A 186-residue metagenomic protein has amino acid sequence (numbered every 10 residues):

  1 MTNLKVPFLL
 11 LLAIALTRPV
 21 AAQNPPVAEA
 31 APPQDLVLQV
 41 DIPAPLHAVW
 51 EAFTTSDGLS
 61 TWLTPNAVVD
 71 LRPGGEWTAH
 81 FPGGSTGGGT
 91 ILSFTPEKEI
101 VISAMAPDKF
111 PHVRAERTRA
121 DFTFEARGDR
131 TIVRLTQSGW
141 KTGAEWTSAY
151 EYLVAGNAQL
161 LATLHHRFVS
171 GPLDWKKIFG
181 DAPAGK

Functional and structural regions predicted by a protein language model:
M1-V6: Positively charged n-region of N-terminal signal peptides that target proteins for export
P7-R18: Bacterial N-terminal signal peptides
L16, A21-V68, K186: Hydrophobic ligand-binding cavity/cleft-lining segments
Q23, G139-K186: A conserved amphipathic terminal alpha-helix motif
V37, D57-T90, E99, K176 (+1 more regions): Short beta-edge strand/loop motif at the mouth of beta-sheet-based domains
L38-V40, G88-S93, R117-A126: Hydrophobic/aromatic beta-strand elements that line small-molecule binding cavities or substrate pockets in beta-rich
V49, L59, W77, I91 (+4 more regions): Hydrophobic pocket/interface hotspot
F110-A155: Beta-strand/loop substructures that line and gate deep hydrophobic ligand-binding cavities in soluble
